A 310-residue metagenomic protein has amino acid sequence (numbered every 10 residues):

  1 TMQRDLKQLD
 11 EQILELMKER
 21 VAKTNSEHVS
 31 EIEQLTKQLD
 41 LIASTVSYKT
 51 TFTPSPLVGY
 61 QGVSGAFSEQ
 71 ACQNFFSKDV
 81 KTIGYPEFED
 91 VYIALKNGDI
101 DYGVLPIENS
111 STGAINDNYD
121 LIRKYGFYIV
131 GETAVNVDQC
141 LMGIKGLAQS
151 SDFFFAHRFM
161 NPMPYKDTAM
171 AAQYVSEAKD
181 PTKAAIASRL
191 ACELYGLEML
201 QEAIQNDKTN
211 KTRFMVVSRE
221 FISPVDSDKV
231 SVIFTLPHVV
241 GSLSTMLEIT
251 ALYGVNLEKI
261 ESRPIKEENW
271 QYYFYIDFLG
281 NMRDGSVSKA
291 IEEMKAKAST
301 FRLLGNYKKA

Functional and structural regions predicted by a protein language model:
T1-A310: Domain-level signature for soluble enzymes in the chorismate/prephenate branch of the shikimate pathway
